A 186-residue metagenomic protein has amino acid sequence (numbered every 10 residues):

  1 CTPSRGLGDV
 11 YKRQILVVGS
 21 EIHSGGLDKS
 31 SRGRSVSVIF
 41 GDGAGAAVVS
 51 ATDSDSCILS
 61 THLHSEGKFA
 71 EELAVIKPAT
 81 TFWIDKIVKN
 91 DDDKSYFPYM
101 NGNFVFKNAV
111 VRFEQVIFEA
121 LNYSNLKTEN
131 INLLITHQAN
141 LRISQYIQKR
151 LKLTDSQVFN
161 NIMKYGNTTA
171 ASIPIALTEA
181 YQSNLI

Functional and structural regions predicted by a protein language model:
C1-L7, Y11: Single conserved hydrophobic/aromatic residue that forms the stacking wall/gate of nucleotide- or nucleobase-binding
R5, G19-G25, H64-E66, Q138 (+1 more regions): Acidic, glycine-rich active-site loops and adjacent beta-strand->loop/helix elements that engage anionic groups
K12-I22, D28, Y181, L185-I186: Non-catalytic structural scaffold of enzyme domains
V17-G25, I84-N90, I143-D155: Acidic-glycine-rich active-site phosphate/pyrophosphate-binding loop
K29-K107, V111, Q115: Condensing-enzyme catalytic core mediating Claisen C-C bond formation in acyl metabolism
Q115-N132, A180-L185: Phosphate/pyrophosphate-binding loops at sites that engage ATP/ADP/AMP, CoA/4′-phosphopantetheine, polyphosphate
I131-R150, Y165-N167: Glycine-rich phosphate-binding loops at beta-strand->alpha-helix junctions
T154-T168: Conserved phosphate-binding/catalytic loops in two-lobed NTP-binding clefts
